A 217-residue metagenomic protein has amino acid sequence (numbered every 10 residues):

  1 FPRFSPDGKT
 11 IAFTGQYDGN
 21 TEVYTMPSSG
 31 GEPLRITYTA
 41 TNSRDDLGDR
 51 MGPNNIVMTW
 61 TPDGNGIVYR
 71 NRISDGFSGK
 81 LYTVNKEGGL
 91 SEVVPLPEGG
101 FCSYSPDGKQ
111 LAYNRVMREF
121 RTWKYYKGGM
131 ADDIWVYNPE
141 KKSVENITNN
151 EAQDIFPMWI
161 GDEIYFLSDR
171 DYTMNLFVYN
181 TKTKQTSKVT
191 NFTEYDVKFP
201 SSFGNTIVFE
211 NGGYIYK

Functional and structural regions predicted by a protein language model:
F1, P6, A12-Y24, S28 (+11 more regions): A flexible loop/linker signature enriched in serine peptidases of the S9 family
